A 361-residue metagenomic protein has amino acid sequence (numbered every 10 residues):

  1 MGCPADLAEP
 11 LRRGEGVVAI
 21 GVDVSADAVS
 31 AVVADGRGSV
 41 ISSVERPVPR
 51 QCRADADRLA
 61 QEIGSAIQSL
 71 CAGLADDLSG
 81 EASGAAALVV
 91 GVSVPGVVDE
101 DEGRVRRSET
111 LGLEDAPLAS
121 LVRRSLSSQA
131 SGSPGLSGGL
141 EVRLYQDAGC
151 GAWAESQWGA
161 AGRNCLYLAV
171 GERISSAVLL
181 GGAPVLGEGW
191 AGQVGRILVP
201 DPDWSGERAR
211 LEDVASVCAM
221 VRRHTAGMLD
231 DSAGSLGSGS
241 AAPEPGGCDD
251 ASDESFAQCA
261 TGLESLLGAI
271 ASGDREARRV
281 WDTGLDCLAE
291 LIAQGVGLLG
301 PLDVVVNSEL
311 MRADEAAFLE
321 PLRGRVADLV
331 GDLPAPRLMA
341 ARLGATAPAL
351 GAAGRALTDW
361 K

Functional and structural regions predicted by a protein language model:
G2-C3, G14-Q61, R104-V105, P184 (+2 more regions): Short glycine-rich, Thr/Ser-proximal phosphate-binding strand/loop in the N-terminal lobe of ATP-dependent enzymes
A19-D23, A87-G91, N164-A169, S175: Short glycine-aspartate micro-motif
A28, G295-R325: Glycine-rich phosphate-binding loops at beta-strand->alpha-helix junctions
A34, R143-S156, A316-K361: Glycine-rich phosphate-binding/hydrolytic loop that grips phosphoryl groups
A34, S43, R53-A56, E114 (+4 more regions): Glycine/GP-enriched mid-protein hinge/lid loop-to-helix segment characteristic of carbohydrate kinases
Q51-G64, A72, A85-G91, G96-L166 (+2 more regions): Glycine-rich phosphate-binding loop and adjoining helix at the ATP-binding site of ATP-dependent phosphoryl-transfer
S69, G73, D282-P301: Phosphate/ATP-binding catalytic cores across multiple sugar-kinase/actin-like superfamilies, primarily ASKHA
V90-G96, V170, L302-M311: Glycine-rich beta-strand-to-loop/alpha-helix junction loops that act as flexible
